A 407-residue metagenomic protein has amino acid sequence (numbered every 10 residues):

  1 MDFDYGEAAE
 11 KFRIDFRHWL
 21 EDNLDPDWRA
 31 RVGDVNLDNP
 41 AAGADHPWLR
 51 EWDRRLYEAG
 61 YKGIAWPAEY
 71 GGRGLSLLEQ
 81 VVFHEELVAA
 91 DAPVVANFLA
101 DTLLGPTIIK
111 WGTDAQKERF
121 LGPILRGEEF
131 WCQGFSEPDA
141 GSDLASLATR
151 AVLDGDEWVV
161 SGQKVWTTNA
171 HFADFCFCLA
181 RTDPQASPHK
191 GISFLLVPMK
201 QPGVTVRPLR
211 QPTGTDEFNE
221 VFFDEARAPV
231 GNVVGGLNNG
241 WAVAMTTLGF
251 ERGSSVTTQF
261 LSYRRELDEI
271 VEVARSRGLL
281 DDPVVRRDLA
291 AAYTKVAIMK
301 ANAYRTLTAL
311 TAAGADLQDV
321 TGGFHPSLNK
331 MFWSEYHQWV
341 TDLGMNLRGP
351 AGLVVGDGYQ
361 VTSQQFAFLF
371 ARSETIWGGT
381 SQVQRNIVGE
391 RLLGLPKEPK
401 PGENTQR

Functional and structural regions predicted by a protein language model:
M1-A96, R119, P123-R126, S276 (+4 more regions): Amphipathic, small/basic residue-rich leader segments at the start of a protein or domain
D2, L78, V82-F83, L103 (+2 more regions): Glycine-rich phosphate/cofactor-binding loops in nucleotide/flavin-utilizing enzymes
F3, E7, V204-A301, E374: Glycine-rich beta->alpha junctions and the first turn(s) of the following alpha-helix
W28-D38, R275, L279-R286, A297-G358: C-terminal helix-coil-helix/basic helical segment that borders enzyme active sites and/or dimer interfaces and provides
L49-E128, T168-F175, V296, L310-G323 (+3 more regions): Internal helix-loop-helix
G127-F135, L179: A short, Trp-centered hydrophobic/proline-enriched beta-strand micro-motif
A140, V165-A170, P212-T213, S373-T380: Glycine-rich phosphate/pyrophosphate-binding beta-alpha loops
A148, D156-E157, S161-R207: A short core secondary-structure module
